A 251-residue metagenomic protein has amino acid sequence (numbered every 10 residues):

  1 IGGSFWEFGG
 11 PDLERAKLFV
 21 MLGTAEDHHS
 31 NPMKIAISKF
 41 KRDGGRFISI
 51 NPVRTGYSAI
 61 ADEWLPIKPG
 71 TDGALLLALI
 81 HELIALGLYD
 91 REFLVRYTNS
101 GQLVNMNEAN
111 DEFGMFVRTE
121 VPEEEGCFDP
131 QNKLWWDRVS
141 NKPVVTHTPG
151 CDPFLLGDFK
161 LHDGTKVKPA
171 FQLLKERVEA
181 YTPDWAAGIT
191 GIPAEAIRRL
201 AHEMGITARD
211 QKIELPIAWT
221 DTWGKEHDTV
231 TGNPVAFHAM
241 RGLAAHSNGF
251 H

Functional and structural regions predicted by a protein language model:
I1-R15: Anionic-ligand anchoring segments at beta-strand to alpha-helix junctions in alpha/beta enzyme folds, i.e., glycine
A16-D27: Short acidic, glycine-rich surface-loop motifs adjacent to enzyme active sites
E26-I35: Glycine/threonine-rich flexible loop motifs
K39-R46: A short helix->loop->beta-strand "cap" motif at the edges of active sites that frequently abuts
I50-G56: Short, polar loop motifs at secondary-structure junctions
S58-W219: Long, well-ordered, tryptophan-enriched scaffold segments
A196-H251: Acidic catalytic cores of enzymes that act on phosphate-bearing nucleotides/polynucleotides
